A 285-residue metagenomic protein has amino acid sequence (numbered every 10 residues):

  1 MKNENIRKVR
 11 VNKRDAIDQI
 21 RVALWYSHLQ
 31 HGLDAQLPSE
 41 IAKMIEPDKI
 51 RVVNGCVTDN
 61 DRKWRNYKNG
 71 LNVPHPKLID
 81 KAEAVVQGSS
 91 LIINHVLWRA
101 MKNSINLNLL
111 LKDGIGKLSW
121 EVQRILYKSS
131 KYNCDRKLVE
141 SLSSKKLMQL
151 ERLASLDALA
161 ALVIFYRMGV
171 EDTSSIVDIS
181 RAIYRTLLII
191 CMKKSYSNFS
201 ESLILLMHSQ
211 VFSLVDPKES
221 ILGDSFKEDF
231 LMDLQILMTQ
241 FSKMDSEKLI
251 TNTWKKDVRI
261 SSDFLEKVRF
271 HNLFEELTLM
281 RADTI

Functional and structural regions predicted by a protein language model:
M1-D48: A short, Lys/Arg-rich alpha-helix, primarily the initiator
E46-D80: Recognition helix of helix-turn-helix/homeodomain-like DNA-binding domains that insert into the DNA major groove
P74-V96: DNA major-groove recognition helix of helix-turn-helix/homeodomain DNA-binding modules
N94-V122: Short, charged recognition helix plus adjacent turn of helix-turn-helix-like nucleic-acid-binding domains
L118, Q123-K137: Short juxta-domain linker segments that transition from a proline/glycine-rich, charged coil into a short amphipathic
K131-I285: Extended amphipathic alpha-helical coiled-coil/heptad-repeat regions
